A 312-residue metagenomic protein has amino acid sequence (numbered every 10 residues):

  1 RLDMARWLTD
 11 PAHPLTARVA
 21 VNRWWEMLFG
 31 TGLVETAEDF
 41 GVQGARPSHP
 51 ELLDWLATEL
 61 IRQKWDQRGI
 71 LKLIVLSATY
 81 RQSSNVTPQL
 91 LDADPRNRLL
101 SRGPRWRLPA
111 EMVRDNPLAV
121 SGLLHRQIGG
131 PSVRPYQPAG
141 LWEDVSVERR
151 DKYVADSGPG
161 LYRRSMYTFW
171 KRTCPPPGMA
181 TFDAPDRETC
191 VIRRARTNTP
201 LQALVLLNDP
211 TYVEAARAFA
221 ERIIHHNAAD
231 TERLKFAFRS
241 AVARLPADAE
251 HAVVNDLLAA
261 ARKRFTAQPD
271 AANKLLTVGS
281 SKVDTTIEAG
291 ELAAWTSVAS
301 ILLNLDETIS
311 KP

Functional and structural regions predicted by a protein language model:
R1-Y162, M179, P185-A195, L207-G290 (+2 more regions): Primarily short, surface-exposed interaction patches in extracytoplasmic proteins
L124, W170-R172, P210, L302: A broadly conserved detector of short glycine/acidic/proline-rich loop/turn motifs that flank catalytic sites and bind
W170-P175, D183-A184: Short Ser/Thr-interspersed hydrophobic loop/turn segments at strand-loop and sheet-helix junctions that line or gate
V298: Short, surface-exposed polybasic-aromatic patches that bind anionic ligands, especially phosphate groups
I301-K311: Short, low-complexity, Pro/Ser/Thr/Gly-rich segments in the mature regions of secreted, periplasmic
